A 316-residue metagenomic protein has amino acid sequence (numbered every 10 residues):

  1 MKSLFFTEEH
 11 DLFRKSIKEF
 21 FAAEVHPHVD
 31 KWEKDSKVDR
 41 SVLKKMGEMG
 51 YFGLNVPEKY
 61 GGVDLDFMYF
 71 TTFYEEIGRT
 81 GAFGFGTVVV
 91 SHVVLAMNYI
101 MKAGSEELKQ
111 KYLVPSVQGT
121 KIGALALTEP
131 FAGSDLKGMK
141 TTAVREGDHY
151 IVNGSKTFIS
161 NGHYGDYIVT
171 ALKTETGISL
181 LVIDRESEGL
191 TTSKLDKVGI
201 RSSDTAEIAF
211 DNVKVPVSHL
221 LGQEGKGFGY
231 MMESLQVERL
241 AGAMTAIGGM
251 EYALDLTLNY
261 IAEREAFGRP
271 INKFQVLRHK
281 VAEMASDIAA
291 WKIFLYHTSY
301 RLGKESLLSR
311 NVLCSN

Functional and structural regions predicted by a protein language model:
M1-F83, V90, A103-L108, P115-T120 (+5 more regions): Alpha-helical interface subdomain recognition
G50, F73-G78, L172-E175, V182-S187 (+1 more regions): Short Ser/Thr-interspersed hydrophobic loop/turn segments at strand-loop and sheet-helix junctions that line or gate
V93-A103: Helix-loop "lid/cap" segments that line or gate small-molecule binding pockets
S116, F131-S134, F158-N161, K173 (+1 more regions): Short Gly/Pro-enriched turn/cap motifs at secondary-structure boundaries
G119-L127: A short, Trp-centered hydrophobic/proline-enriched beta-strand micro-motif
G138, E186-P216: Flexible, small-/acidic-enriched active-site or ligand-binding loops
H149, N153-S193: A short core secondary-structure module
N212-Y230: Long, acidic (Asp/Glu-rich), low-complexity accessory segments flanking structured domains
